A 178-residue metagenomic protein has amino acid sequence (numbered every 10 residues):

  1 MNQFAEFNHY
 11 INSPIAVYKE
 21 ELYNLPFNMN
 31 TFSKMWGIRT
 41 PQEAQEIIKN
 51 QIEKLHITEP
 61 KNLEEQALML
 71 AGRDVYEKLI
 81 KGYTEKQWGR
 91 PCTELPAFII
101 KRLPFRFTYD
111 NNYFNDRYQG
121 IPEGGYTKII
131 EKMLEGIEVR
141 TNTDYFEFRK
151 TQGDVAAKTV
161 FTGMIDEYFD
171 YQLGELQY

Functional and structural regions predicted by a protein language model:
M1, K150-T151, F169-Q172: Short glycine-/acidic-enriched loop or helix-start segments at secondary-structure transitions that form or flank
M1-Y10: Conserved FAD-binding subdomain of flavin-dependent enzymes
N2, E135, E175-Y178: Flavin-binding catalytic cores
E6-F7, K150-G153, G174-L176: A general structural signal for short secondary-structure junctions and capping/turn motifs
H9, Y18, L176-Y178: A generic structural signal for short, non-catalytic loop/turn and secondary-structure boundary residues
N12, A16-K158, E167: Active-site/ligand-binding neighborhood in enzyme catalytic cores
A156-A157, D166-Y178: C-terminal segments that line or cap access tunnels to active or ligand-binding sites in enzymes and enzyme-associated
F161-T162: Redox-cofactor binding/interface segments in oxidoreductases and associated redox assembly factors
